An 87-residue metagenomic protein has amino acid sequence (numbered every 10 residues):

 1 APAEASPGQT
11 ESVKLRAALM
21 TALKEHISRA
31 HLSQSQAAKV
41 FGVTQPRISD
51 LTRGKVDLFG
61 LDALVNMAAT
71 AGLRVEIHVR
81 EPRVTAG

Functional and structural regions predicted by a protein language model:
A1-A22, V84-G87: N-terminal flexible/basic segments that precede or flank functional cores
M20-E25, H31: Short helix->loop/beta-hairpin flanking segments within DNA-binding domains
I27, A38, A68: The alpha-helix within a helix-turn-helix
H31-S49: Short alpha-helical DNA-recognition segment
R47-D50, L58, N66: Residue-level recognition of specific faces of alpha-helices
T52, V79: DNA major-groove recognition helix of helix-turn-helix
K55-L61: Short, solvent-exposed alpha-helical "recognition" segments
L61-I77: DNA major-groove recognition helix of helix-turn-helix/homeodomain DNA-binding modules
